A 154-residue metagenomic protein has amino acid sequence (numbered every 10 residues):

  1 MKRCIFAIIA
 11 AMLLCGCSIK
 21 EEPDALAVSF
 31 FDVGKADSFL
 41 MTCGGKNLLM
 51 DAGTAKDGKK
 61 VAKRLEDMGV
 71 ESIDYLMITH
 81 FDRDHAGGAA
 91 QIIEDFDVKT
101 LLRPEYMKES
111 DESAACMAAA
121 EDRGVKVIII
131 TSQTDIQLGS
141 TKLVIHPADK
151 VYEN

Functional and structural regions predicted by a protein language model:
K2-R3, A7, A11-N154: Non-globular, low-confidence helical/coil segments that flank catalytic cores
